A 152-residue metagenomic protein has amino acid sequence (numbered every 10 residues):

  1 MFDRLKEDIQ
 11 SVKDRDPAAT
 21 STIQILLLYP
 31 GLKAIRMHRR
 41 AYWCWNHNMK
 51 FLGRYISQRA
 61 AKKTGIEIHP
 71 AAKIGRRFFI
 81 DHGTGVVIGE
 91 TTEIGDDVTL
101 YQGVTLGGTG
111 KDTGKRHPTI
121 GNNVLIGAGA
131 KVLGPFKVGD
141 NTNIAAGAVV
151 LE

Functional and structural regions predicted by a protein language model:
M1-T64: Terminal amphipathic alpha-helical/low-complexity segments used for targeting or macromolecular assembly
A61-E152: Structural signal for interior beta-strand "rungs" in well-ordered beta-sheet cores of soluble enzyme domains
